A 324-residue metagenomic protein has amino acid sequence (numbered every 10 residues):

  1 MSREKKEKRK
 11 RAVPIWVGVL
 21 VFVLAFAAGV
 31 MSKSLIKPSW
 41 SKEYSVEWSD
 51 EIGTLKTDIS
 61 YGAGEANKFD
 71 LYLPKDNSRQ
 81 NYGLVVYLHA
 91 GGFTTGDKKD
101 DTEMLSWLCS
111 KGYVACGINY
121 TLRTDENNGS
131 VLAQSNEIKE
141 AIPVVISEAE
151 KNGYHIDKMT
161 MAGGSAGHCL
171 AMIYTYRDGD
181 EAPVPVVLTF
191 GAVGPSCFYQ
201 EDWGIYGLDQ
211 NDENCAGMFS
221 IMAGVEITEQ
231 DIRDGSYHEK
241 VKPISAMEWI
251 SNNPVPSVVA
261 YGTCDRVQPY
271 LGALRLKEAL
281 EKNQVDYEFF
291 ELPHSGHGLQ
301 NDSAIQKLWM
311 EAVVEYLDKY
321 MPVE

Functional and structural regions predicted by a protein language model:
M1-V13: N-terminal Lys/Arg-rich, disordered targeting/topogenic segments
R11-E324: Alpha/beta-hydrolase superfamily serine-hydrolase fold, recognizing
